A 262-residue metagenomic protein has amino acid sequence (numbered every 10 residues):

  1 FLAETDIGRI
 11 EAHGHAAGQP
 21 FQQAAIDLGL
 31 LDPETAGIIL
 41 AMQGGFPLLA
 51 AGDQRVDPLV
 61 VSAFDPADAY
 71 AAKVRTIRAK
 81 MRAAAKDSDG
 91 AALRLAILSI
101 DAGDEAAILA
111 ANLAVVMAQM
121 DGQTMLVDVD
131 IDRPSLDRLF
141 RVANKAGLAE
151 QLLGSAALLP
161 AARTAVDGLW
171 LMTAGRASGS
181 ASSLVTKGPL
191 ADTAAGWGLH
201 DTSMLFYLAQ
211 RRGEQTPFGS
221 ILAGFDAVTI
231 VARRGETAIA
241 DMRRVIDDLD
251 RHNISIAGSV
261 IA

Functional and structural regions predicted by a protein language model:
F1-D57: Non-catalytic accessory regions
D6, A17, F21, D32 (+12 more regions): Helical mechanochemical/support elements of P-loop NTPase systems and associated helical scaffolds
I26, A41, R78-K86, A118 (+4 more regions): Signal for well-folded cores of large energy- and translation-related assemblies
L48-I77, L184, M242-A262: C-terminal lobe/tail of nucleotide-utilizing enzymes
R55-D89, A149-E150, G154-A165, G175: Extended, non-globular alpha-helical segments
S62-F140, F225: Walker A/P-loop phosphate-binding motif and the immediately C-terminal alpha-helix
K86, V115-G175, A194, I239: Phosphate-binding loop that captures ATP/GTP phosphates
S182-A262: Conserved catalytic-core segment of NTP-binding enzymes
